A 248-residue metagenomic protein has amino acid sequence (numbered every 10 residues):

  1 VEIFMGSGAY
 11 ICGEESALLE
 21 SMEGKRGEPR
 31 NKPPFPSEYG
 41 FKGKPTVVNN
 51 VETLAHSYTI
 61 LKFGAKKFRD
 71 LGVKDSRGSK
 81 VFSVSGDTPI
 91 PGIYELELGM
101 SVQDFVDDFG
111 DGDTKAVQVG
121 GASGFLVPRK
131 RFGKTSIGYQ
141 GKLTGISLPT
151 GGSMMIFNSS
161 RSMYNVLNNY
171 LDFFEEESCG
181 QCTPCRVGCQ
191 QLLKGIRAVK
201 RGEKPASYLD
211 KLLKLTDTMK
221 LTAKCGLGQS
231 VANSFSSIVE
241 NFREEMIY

Functional and structural regions predicted by a protein language model:
V1, D111-G145, E240: Terminal amphipathic helices with adjacent charged low-complexity linkers/tails
V1-L98, F109-D111: Hydrophobic alpha-helical positions that pack around
E2-F4, A9, E20, F82 (+6 more regions): Short glycine- and Lys/Arg-enriched binding-loop motifs that mark or flank ligand-binding interfaces
F4, S85-D87, L96-E97, D108 (+4 more regions): Generic beta-strand/beta-sheet core signal
G8-I11, S123-P128, D217-G226: Short, surface-exposed loop/turn segments at secondary-structure boundaries that line and modulate
G92, F125-P128, N165: Short acidic/glycine-rich loop or secondary-structure boundary segments that cap or lie
M100-F105: Short, structural beta-strand-to-alpha-helix junction motif
T135, Y139-Y248: Ferredoxin-type iron-sulfur electron-transfer modules in oxidoreductases and energy-metabolism complexes
